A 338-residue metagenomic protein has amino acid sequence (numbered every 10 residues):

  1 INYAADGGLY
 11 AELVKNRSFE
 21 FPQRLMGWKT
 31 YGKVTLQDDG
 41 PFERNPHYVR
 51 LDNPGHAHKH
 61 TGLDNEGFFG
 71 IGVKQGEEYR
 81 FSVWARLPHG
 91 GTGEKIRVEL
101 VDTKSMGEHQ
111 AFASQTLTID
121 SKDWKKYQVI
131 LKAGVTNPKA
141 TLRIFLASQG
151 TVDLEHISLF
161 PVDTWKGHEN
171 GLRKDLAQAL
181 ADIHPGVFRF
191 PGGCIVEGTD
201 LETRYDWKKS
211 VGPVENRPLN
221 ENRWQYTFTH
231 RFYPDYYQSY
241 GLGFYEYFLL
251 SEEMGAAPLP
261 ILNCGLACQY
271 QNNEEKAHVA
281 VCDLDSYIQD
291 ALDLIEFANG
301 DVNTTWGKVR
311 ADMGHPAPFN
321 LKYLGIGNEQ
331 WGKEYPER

Functional and structural regions predicted by a protein language model:
I1-S239, A257-L259, E274-D285: Extracellular and organelle-lumenal recognition/adhesion modules and their flexible linkers in secreted
E78, D175-Q178, E246-L249, E253 (+3 more regions): Alpha-helical scaffolding segments of alpha/beta enzyme cores, especially the outer helices of TIM-barrel or partial
V83, H184, S251, L294 (+1 more regions): Conserved, mostly hydrophobic/aromatic
P88-G90, K166, Y236-Q238, A267-C268 (+2 more regions): Acidic-and-aromatic substrate-binding clefts and catalytic sites of carbohydrate-active enzymes
I183, E246-A257, A317: A structural motif corresponding to the C-terminal end of an alpha-helix and its immediate exit/capping segment
G193-E197, C264-C268, N328-K333: Solvent-exposed loop/turn segments at secondary-structure junctions within structured extracellular/periplasmic domains
I261-N263, G307: Surface-exposed patches in mature extracellular/periplasmic domains of secreted proteins
S286-D293, F297-R338: Active-site neighborhood of glycoside hydrolase catalytic domains
